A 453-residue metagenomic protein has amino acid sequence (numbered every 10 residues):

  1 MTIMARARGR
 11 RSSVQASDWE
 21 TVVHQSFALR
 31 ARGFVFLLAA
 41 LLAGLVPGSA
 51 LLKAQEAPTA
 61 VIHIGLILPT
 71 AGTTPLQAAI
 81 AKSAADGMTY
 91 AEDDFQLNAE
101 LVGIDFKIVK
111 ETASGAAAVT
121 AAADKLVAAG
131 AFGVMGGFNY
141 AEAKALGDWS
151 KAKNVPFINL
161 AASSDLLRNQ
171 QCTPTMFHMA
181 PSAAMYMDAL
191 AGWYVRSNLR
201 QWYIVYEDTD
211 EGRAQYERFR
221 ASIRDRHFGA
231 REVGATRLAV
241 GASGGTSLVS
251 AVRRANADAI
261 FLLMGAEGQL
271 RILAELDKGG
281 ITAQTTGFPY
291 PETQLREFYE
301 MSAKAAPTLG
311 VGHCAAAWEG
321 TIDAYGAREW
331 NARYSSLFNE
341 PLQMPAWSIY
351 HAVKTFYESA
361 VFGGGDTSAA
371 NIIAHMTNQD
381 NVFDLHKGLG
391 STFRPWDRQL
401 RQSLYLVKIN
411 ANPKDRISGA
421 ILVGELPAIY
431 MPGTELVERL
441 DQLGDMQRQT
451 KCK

Functional and structural regions predicted by a protein language model:
T2-R11, S17-E20, H24-F27, F34-L41 (+1 more regions): Extracytosolic ligand-binding ectodomains
